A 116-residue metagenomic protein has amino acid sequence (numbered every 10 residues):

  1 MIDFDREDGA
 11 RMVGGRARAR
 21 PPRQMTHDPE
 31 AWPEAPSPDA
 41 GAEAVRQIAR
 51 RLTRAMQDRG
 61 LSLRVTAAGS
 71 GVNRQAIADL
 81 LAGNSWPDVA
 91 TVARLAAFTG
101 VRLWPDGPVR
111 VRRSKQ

Functional and structural regions predicted by a protein language model:
M1-R50, R113-Q116: N-terminal flexible/basic segments that precede or flank functional cores
R54, R59-D79: Short alpha-helical DNA-recognition segment
S62, D88-T91: Residues that mark the N-terminal boundary/hinge immediately upstream of a DNA-recognition element
S70, V109-R110: Conserved beta-strand edge residues that scaffold enzyme active sites
A90-P105: DNA major-groove recognition helix of helix-turn-helix/homeodomain DNA-binding modules
